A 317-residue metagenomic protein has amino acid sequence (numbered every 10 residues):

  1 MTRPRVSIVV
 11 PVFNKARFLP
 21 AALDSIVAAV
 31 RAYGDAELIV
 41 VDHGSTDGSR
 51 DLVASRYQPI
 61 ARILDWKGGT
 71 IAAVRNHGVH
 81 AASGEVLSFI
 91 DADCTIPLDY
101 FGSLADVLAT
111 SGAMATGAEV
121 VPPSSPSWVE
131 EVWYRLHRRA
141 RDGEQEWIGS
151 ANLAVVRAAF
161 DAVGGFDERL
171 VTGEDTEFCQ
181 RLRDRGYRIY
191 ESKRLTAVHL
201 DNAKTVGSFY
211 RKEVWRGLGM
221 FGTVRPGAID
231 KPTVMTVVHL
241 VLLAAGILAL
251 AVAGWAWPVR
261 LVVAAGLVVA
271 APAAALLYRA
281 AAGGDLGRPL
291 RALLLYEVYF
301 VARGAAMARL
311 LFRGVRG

Functional and structural regions predicted by a protein language model:
K15-V30: Short, well-formed alpha-helical segments that are part of the catalytic scaffolds of diverse glycosyltransferases
S25, D42-D51, C94: A conserved acidic beta->alpha catalytic loop
G48, A92-V107, Q180: Acidic donor-binding/catalytic loop of UDP-sugar-dependent glycosyltransferases, especially processive GT2
W66-A82, W147-S150: Glycine-rich, basic loop-to-helix element that forms the pyrophosphate-binding segment of sugar-nucleotide handling
L87: Short aromatic/hydrophobic "clamp" motif used to bind/position activated sugar donors
L98-W128, L200: Conserved donor NDP-sugar-binding/catalytic core segment of glycosyltransferases
V121-S124, R138-A158, V171, E177 (+3 more regions): A recurrent flexible, glycine/aromatic-enriched loop bordering the glycosyltransferase active site that acts as
D167-L170, T176-A228: Catalytic donor/gating beta->alpha subdomain of glycosyltransferases that bind UDP-sugars
